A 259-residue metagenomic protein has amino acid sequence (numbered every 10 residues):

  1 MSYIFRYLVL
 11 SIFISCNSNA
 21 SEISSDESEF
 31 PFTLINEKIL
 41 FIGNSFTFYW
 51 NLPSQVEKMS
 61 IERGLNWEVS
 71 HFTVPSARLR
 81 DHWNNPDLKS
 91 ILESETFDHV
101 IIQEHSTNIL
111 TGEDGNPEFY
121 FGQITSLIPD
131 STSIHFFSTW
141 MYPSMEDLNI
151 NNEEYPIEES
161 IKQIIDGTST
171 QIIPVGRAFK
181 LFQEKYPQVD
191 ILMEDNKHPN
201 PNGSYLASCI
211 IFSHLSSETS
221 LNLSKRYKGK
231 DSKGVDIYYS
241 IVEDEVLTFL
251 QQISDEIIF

Functional and structural regions predicted by a protein language model:
S2-L10: Sec-dependent signal peptide recognition, specifically the positively charged N-region followed immediately by
I14-S15: C-terminal motif of bacterial Sec signal peptides marking the signal peptidase cleavage site
A20-F32: Short, low-complexity, disordered segments immediately C-terminal to signal peptides in bacterial exported proteins
E37-L40, F46-G122, D130: Conserved SGNH/GDSL esterase-like catalytic core that processes O-acyl groups on lipids and polysaccharides
N44-S45, N200: Ser/Thr-glycine-rich phosphate-binding loops at phosphate-binding pockets of nucleotides, nucleotide cofactors
W50, P201-S213: A structural signal for well-ordered alpha-helical segments within the folded catalytic domains of diverse enzymes
K89-P201, S213, L221-N222: Alpha-helical cap/lid subdomain in secreted, periplasmic, or secretory-pathway luminal O-acyl-processing enzymes
S208-F259: Conserved catalytic region of serine esterases and O-acyltransferases that act on ester linkages in lipids
